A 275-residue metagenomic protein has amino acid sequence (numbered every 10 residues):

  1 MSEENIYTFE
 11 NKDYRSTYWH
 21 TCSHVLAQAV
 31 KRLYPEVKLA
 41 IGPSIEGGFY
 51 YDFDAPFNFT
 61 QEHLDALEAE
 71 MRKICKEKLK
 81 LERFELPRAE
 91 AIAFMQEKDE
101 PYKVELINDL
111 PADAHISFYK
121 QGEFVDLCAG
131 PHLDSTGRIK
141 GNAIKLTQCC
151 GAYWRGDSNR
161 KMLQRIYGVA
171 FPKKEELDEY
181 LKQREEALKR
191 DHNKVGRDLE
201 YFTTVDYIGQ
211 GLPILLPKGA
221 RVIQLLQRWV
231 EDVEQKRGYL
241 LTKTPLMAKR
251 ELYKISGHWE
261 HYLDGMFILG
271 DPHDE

Functional and structural regions predicted by a protein language model:
M1-Y18, A29, K38-I41, Y50-E275: Auxiliary tRNA-acceptor-end handling modules of aminoacyl-tRNA synthetases
R32: Metal-associated gating/positioning segment near the N- to mid-region
P43-I45: A short beta-turn/loop motif at secondary-structure boundaries
